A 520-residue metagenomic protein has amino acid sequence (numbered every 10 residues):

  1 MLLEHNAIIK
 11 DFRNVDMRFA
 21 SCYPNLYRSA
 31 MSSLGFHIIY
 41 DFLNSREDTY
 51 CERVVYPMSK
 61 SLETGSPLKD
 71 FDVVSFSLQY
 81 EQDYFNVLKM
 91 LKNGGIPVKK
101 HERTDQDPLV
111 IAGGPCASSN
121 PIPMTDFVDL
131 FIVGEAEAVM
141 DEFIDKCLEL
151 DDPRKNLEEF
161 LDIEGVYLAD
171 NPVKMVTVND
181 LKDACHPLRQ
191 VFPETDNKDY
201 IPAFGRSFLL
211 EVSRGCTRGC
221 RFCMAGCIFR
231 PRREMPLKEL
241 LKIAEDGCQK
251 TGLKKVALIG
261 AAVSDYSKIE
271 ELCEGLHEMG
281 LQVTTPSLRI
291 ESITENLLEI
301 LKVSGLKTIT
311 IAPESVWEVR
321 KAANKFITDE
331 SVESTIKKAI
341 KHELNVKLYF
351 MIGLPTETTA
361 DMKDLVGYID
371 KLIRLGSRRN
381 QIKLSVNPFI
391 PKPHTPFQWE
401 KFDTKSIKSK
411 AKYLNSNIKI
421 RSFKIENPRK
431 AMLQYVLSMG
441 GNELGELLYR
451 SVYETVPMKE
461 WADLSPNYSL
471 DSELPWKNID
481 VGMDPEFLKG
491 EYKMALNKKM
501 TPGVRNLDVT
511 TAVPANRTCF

Functional and structural regions predicted by a protein language model:
M1-A20, Y27-R28, A169-L209, E491-M494: N-terminal [4Fe-4S]-dependent radical SAM core
M1-I8, F19-S21, R28, N417-F520: Radical SAM enzyme core and accessory elements
S21-C22, Q82, K242-K347, M351-Q381: Conserved SAM/AdoMet-binding glycine-rich loop
S33, I201-K238, A515: Canonical Radical SAM [4Fe-4S] cluster-binding loop centered on the CxxxCxxC motif and its immediate flanking residues
F36-I38, D126-V128, C147, C227 (+6 more regions): Short secondary-structure boundary/capping segments
D48-M58: A short beta-strand-loop structural module common to alpha/beta enzyme folds
Y56-V173, P396-G441, R450-T455: Glycine-rich beta-alpha loop elements in corrinoid/cobalamin-binding modules across cobalamin-dependent enzymes
S267, N296-L297, R320-N324, I352-A360 (+4 more regions): Flexible glycine/acidic-rich beta-alpha junction loops that bind and position SAM and/or redox cofactors in anaerobic
